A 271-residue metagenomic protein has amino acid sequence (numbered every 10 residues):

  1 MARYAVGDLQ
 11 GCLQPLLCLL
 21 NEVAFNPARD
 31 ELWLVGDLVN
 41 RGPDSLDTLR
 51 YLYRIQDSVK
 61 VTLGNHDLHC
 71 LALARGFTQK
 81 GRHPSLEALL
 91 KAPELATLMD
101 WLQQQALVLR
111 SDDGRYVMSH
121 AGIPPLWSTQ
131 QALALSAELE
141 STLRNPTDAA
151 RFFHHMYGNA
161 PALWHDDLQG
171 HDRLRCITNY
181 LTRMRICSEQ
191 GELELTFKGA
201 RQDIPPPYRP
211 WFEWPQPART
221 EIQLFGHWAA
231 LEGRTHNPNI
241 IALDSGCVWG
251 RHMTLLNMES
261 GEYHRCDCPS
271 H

Functional and structural regions predicted by a protein language model:
M1-Y51, L68: N-terminal active-site segment of His-dependent metallophosphoesterases
R3-Q10, Y116-G122, A242-L243: Active-site-proximal beta-strand elements of phosphoester/diester hydrolases
A5, L34, V61-T62, V117 (+2 more regions): Residue-level marker for buried hydrophobic side chains located in beta-strands that build the well-ordered beta-sheet
D8, D37, G64-N65, L102 (+3 more regions): Divalent metal-coordination and catalytic microenvironments
Q10-L13, N40-G42, H66-A72, L126 (+2 more regions): Active-site environment of divalent metal-dependent phosphoester hydrolases
P27-D30, Q56-S58, M118, T220: A general structural motif
L46-L49, R54-H171: Active-site neighborhood of divalent metal-dependent phosphoester bond hydrolases
L133-H271: Acidic, His/Gly-rich catalytic cores of divalent-metal-dependent hydrolytic chemistry
